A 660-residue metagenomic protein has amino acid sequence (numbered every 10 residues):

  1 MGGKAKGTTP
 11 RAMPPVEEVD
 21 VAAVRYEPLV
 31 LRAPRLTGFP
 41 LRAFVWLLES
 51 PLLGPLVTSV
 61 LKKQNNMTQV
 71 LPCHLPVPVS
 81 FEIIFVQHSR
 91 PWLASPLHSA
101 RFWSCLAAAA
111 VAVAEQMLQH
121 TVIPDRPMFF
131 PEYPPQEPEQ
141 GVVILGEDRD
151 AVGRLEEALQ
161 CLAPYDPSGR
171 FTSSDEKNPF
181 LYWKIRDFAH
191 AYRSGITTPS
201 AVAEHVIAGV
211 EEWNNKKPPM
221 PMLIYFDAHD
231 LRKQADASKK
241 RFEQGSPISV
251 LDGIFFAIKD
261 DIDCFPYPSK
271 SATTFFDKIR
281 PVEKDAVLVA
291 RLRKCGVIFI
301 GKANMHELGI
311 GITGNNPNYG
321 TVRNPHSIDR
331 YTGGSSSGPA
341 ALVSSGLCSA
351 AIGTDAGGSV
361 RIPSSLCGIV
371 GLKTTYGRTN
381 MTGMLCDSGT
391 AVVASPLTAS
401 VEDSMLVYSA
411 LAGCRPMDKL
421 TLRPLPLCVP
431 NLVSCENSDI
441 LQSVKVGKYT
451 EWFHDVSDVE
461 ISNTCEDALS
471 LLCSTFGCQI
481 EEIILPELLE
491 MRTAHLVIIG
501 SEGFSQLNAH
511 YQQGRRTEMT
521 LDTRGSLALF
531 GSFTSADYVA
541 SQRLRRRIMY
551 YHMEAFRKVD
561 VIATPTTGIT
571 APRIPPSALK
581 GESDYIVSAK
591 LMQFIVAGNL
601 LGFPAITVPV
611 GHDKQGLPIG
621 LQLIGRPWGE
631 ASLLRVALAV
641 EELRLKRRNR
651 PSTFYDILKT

Functional and structural regions predicted by a protein language model:
G2-K233, K240, S474-F476, N649-T660: An N-terminal boundary/leader segment
G3-A23, L71, L75-E82, Q87-R90 (+10 more regions): Structural helix-boundary/capping segments
E82-W103, I185-R193, K240, N304 (+4 more regions): Serine-dependent amide/ester hydrolase catalytic core
R154-K177, L251-T274, V433-T450, S470 (+3 more regions): Short helix-loop capping/hinge segments that flank enzyme active sites or metal/cofactor-binding pockets
S194-T197, F226, S337, T398-A399 (+1 more regions): Residue-level signal for the nucleotide or nucleotide-sugar donor/cofactor binding architecture
I196, E211-D277: N-terminal, positively charged, Ser/Thr/Ala/Gly-biased leader segments that form transit/presequence-like amphipathic
V250-A394, Y449-E451, S501, T564-Y585: Short glycine/serine-rich loop/turn segments
I300, Q479-I484, I606: General small-molecule cofactor/ligand-binding pocket signal
